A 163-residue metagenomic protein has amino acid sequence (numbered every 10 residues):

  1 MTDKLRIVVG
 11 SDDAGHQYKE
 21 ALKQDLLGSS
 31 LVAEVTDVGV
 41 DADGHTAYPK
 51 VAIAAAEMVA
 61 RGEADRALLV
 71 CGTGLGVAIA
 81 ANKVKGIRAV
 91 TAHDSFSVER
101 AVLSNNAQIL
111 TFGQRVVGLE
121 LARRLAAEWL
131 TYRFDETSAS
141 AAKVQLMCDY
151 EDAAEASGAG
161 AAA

Functional and structural regions predicted by a protein language model:
D3-Q17, S95-A163: C-terminal binding/interaction regions
G10, V35-V38, A67-C71: Short, conserved beta-strand edge motifs with alternating hydrophobic and charged residues
Q17-G28: Short, solvent-exposed amphipathic alpha-helices that sit in or adjacent to ligand/effector-binding or catalytic
K19-A21, T46-P49, I79-N82, A122: Short, well-ordered secondary-structure micro-motifs
A33-H45: A short beta-strand-loop structural module common to alpha/beta enzyme folds
V51-A92: Helix-adjacent hinge/juxtasegments
